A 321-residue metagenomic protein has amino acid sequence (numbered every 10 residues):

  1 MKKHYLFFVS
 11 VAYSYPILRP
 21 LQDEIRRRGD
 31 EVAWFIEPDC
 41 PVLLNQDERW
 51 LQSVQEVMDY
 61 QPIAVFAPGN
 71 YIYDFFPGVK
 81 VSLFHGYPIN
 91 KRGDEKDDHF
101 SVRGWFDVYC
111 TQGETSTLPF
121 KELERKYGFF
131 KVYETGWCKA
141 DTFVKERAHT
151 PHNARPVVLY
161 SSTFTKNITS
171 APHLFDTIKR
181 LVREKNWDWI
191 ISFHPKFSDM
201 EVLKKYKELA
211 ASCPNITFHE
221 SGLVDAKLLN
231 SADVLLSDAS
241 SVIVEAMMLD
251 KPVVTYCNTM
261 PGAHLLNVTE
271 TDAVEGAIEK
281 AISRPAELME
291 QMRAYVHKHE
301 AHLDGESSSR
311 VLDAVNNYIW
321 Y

Functional and structural regions predicted by a protein language model:
M1-L6, P156-V157: Extreme N-terminal starter segment of soluble prokaryotic enzymes
L6-E146: Active-site and donor-binding regions of nucleotide-sugar-utilizing enzymes
S14-R26, C138-Y206, V268, L303 (+1 more regions): Conserved catalytic-core segment of nucleotide-activated headgroup transferases in glycan assembly
E31-N45, V182-S221: Catalytic donor nucleotide-activated moiety binding site of glycosyltransferases and closely related
N70, F76-S82, G222-L265: A donor-sugar binding/catalytic signature common to diverse glycosyltransferases and related nucleotide-sugar
H99, I178, V224-D225: Acidic, amphipathic alpha-helical patches
R103, A239-L303: Catalytic binding pocket for nucleotide-activated donors in carbohydrate/polymer assembly enzymes
H302-Y321: C-terminal alpha-helical cap of glycosyltransferases
